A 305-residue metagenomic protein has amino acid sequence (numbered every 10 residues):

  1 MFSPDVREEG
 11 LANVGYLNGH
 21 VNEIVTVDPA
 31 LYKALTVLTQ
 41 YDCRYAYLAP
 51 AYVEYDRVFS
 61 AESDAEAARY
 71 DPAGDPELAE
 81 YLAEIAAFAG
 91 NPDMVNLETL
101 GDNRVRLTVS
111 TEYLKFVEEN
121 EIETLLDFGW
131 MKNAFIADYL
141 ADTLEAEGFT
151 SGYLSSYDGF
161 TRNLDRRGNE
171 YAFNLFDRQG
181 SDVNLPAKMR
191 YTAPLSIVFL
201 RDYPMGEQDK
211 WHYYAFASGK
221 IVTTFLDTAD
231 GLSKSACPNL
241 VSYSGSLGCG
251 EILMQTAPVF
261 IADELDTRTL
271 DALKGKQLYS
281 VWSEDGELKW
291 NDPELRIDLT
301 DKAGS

Functional and structural regions predicted by a protein language model:
M1-S305: Mature catalytic core of soluble alpha/beta enzymes
